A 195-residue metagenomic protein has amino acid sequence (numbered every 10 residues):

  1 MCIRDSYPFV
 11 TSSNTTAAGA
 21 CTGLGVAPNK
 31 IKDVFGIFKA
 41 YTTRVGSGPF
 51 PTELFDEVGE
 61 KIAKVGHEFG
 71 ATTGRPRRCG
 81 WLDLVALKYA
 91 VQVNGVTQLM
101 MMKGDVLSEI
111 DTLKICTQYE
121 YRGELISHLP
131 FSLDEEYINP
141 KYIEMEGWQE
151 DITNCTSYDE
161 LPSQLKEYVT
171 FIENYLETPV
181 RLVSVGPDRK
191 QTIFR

Functional and structural regions predicted by a protein language model:
M1: Electrostatic, structured charged patches in enzyme active sites and in nucleic-acid/phosphate-binding
R4-R195: Non-transmembrane, aqueous-exposed alpha-helical and coiled segments at domain scale
